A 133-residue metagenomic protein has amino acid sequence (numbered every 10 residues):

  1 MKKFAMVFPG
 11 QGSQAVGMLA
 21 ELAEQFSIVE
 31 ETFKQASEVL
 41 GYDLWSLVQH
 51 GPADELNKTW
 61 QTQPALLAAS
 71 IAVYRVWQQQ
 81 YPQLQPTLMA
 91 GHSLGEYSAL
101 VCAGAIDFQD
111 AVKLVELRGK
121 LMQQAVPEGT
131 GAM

Functional and structural regions predicted by a protein language model:
K2-A90: Helix-rich "cap/lid" substructures immediately adjacent to catalytic or cofactor-binding pockets
Q11-Q14, A103-M133: Alpha/beta catalytic cores of group-transfer enzymes, especially the acyltransferase/condensing modules of polyketide
E21-E24, L100, Q124: General structural signal for alpha-helix termini and helix-helix connectors
K34-Q35, A68-I71, E96, Q109 (+1 more regions): A broad detector of short, well-ordered amphipathic alpha-helices that serve as recognition/interaction surfaces
A53-D54, L88-L94, G119, T130-M133: Short, glycine/charge-rich beta-strand/loop segments that flank catalytic centers and engage negatively charged groups
S70, T87-G95, A99, D107: Gly/Ala-rich beta-loop-alpha elbow adjacent to hydrolase catalytic centers
V76, Q80, L100-I106: Alpha-helix C-terminal capping segments
